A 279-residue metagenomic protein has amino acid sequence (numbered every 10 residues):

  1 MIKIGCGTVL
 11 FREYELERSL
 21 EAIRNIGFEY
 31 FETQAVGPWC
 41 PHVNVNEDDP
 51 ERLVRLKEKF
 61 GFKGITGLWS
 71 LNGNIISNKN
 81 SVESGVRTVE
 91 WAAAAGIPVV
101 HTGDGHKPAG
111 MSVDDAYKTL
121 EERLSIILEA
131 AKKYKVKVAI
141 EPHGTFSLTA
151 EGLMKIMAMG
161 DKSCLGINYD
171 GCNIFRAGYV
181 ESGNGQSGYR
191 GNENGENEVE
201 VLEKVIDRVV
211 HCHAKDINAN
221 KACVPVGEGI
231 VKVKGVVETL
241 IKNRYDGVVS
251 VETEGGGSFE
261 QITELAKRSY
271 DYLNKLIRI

Functional and structural regions predicted by a protein language model:
I2-T8, F31-T33, G64-W69, V100-T102 (+4 more regions): Hydrophobic faces of well-ordered beta-strands that scaffold small-molecule active sites in alpha/beta enzyme cores
K3-E15, S70-V82, G110-A116, R190 (+1 more regions): Active-site mouth loops of central-metabolism enzymes
C6, Y30-F31, S125-I230, K234: Acidic/histidine-rich catalytic cores of soluble enzymes
L10-R12, A35-G37, S70-G73, D104-P108 (+4 more regions): Active-site-proximal loop/turn and secondary-structure-junction residues that shape catalytic pockets, frequently
R12-I23, N78-W91, N194-L202, V233: Short, acidic/polar
E17-R18, Y30, R55, K59 (+3 more regions): Active-site acidic/histidine proton-transfer and metal-coordination neighborhood in alpha/beta enzyme cores
E32-V54, D104-S112, K221: Glycine-rich, proline-tolerant flexible connector loops at the mouths of alpha/beta enzymes
Q261-I279: C-terminal helical cap(s) of enzyme catalytic domains, especially alpha/beta-barrels
